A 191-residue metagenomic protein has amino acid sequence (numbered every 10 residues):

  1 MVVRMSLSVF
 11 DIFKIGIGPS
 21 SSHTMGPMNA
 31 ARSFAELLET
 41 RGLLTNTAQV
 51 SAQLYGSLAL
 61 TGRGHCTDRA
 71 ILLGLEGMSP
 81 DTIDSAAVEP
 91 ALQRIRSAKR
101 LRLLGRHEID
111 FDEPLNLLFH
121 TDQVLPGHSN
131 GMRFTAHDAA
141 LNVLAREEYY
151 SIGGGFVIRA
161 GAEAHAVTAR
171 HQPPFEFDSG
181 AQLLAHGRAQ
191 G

Functional and structural regions predicted by a protein language model:
V2, E39-R41: Terminal domain-start leader segments
V2-G16, A52-Q53: Short, hydrophobic/aliphatic alpha-helical segments
F13-A31: Conserved phosphate/anionic-ligand binding catalytic regions in large, soluble enzymes, centered on
N29-E39: Short glycine/serine- and small hydrophobic-enriched flexible loop segments
A30, T67-D68, N130: Generic hydrophobic, aliphatic-rich segments that mediate packing or membrane embedding
G42-L44, H107: Surface-exposed acidic, glycine-flexible loop patches that form ligand/cofactor-binding and adhesion interfaces
T45-D84, V88, L92-I95: A structural-propensity feature for long, helix-poor, extended segments
G74, S79-G191: C-terminal regulatory domains involved in ligand/effector binding and gene-expression control
